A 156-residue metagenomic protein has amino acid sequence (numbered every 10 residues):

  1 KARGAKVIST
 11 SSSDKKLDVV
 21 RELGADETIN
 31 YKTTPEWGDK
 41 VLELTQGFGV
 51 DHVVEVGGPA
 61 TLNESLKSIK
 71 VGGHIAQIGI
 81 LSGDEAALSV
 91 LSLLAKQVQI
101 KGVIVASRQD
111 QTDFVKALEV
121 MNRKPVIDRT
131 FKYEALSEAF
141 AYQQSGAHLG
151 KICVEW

Functional and structural regions predicted by a protein language model:
A2-T61: Adenosine-nucleotide cofactor-binding segment
S11-S12, K32-T33, V56-G57, L81 (+2 more regions): Short beta->alpha linker loops
S11-V19, D84-V90, D110-T112: Short, glycine/polar-rich helix-capping loops at beta-to-alpha or helix-loop-helix junctions that flank or form
L17, G38, L62-N63, A86 (+2 more regions): Short, well-ordered alpha-helical microsegments
V20, D51-V53, S65, I100 (+2 more regions): Terminal peptide-recognition signature
N63, R108-W156: C-terminal hydrophobic helical "lid"/dimerization subdomain of Rossmann-like NAD(P)H-dependent oxidoreductases
K67-I69: Conserved helix-to-beta-strand junction in the class I
V71-I78, A87-R129: Rossmann-fold dehydrogenase core element
